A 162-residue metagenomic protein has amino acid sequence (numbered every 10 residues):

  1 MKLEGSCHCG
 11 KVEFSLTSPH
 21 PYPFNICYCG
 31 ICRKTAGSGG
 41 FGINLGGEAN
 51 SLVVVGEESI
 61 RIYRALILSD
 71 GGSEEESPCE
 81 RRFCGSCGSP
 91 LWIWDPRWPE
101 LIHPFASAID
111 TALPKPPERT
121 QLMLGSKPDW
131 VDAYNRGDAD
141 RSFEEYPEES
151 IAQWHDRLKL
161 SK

Functional and structural regions predicted by a protein language model:
M1-E4, V12-K162: A short Gly-Trp-Pro
